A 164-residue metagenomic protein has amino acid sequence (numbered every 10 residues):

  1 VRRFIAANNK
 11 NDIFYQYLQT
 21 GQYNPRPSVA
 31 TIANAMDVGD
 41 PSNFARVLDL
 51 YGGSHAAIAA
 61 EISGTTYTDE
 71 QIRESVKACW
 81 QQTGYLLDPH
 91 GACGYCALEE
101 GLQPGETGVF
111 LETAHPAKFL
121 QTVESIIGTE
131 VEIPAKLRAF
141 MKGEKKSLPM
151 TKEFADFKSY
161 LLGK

Functional and structural regions predicted by a protein language model:
V1-K164: PLP-dependent amino-acid enzyme catalytic core
